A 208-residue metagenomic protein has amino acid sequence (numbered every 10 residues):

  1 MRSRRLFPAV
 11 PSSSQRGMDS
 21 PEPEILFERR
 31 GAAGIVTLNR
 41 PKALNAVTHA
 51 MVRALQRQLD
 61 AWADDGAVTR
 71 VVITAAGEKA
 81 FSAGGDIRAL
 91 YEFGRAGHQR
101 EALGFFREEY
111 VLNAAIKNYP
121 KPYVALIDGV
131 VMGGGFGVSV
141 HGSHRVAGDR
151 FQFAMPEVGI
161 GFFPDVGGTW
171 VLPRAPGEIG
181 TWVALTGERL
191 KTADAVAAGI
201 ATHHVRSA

Functional and structural regions predicted by a protein language model:
R2-P11, R16-T74, A114: Conserved CoA-thioester-binding segment of acyl-CoA-metabolizing enzymes
V36, I73, D86, V138-S139 (+1 more regions): Hydrophobic/aromatic residues within transmembrane alpha-helices of multi-pass small-molecule transporters
A75-V111, G161: Glycine- (often His-adjacent) and acidic-residue-rich active-site loop that binds/positions the CoA thioester
G85-R95, H141-G148, T169, A175: A glycine- and small-aliphatic-rich helix-loop capping segment at beta-alpha/alpha-beta transitions that lines
I116-I160, T192: Glycine-rich beta-to-alpha active-site loop
G137-V138, V146, Q152-R189: Phosphate/pyrophosphate-binding betaalpha-module
H203-A208: C-terminal long alpha-helix characteristic of the crotonase
